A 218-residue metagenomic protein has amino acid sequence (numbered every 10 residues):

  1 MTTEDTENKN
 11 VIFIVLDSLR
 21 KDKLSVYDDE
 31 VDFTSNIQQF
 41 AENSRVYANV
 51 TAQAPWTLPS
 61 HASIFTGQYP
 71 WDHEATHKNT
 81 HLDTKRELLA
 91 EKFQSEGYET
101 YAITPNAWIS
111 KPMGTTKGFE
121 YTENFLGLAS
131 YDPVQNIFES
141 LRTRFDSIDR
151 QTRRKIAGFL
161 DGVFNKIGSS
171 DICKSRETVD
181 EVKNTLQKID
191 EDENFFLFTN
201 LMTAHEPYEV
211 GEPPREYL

Functional and structural regions predicted by a protein language model:
M1-L218: Catalytic domains that recognize anionic headgroups
